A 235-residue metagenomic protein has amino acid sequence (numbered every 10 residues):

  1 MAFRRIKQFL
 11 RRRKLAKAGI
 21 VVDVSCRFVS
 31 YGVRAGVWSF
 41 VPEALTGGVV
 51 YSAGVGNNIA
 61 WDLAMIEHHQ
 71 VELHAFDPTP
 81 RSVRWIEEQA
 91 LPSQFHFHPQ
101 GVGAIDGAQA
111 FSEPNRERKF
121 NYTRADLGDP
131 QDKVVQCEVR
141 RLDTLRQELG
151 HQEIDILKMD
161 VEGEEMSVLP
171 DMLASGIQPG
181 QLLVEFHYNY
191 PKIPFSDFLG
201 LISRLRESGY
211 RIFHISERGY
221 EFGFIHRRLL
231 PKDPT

Functional and structural regions predicted by a protein language model:
M1-T235: Phosphate/nucleotide-binding beta-alpha loop and adjacent structural elements of enzyme active sites
